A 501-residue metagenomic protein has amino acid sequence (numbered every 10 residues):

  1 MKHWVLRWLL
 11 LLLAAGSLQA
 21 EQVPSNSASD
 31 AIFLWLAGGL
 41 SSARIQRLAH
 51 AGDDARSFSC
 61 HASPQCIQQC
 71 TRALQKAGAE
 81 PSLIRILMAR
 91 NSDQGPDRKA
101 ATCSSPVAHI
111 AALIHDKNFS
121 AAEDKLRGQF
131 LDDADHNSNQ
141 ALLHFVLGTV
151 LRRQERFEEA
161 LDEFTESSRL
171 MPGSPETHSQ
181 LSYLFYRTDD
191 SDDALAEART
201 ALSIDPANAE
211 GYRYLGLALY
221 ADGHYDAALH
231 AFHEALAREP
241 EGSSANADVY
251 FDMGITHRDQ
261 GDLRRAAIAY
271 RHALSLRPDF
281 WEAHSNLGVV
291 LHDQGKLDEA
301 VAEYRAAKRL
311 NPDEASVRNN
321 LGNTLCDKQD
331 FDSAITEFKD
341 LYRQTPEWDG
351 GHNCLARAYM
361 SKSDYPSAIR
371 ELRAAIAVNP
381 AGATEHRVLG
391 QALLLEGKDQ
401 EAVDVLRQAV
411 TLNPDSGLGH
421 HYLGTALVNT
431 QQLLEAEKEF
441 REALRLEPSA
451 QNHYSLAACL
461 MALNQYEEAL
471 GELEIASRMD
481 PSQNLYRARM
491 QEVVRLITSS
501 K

Functional and structural regions predicted by a protein language model:
E21-A112: General marker for long, soluble alpha-helical cores
C103, N137, A141-L142, P175-E176 (+9 more regions): Helix-start (N-cap) detector for alpha-helical repeat units in TPR-like alpha-solenoids, especially tetratricopeptide
I114, R152, S179, Y186 (+13 more regions): Position-specific recognition of the canonical hydrophobic site in helix A of tetratricopeptide repeat
D132, H136, L170, I204 (+8 more regions): Structural marker of alpha-solenoid helical repeat scaffolds
